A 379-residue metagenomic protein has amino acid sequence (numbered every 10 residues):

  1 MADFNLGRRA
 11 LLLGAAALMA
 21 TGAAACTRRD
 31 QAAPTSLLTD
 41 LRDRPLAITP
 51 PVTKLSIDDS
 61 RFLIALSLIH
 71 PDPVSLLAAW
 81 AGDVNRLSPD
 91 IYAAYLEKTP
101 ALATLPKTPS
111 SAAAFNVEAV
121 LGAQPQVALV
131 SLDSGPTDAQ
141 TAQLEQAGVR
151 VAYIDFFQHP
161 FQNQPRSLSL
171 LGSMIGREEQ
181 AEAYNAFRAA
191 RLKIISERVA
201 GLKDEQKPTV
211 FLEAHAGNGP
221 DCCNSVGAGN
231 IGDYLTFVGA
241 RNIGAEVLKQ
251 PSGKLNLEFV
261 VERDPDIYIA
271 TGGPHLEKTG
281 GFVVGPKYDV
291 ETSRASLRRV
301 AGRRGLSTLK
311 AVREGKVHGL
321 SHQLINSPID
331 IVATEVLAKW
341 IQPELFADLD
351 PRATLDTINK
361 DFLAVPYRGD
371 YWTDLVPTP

Functional and structural regions predicted by a protein language model:
A2-G7, L12-L18, G22-S67, E179-A214 (+1 more regions): Bacterial Sec-exported substrate-binding components of ABC uptake systems
L41, L105-N116, L248-N256: Short helix-initiation/N-cap motifs at beta->coil->alpha
S56-I57, A78-W80, V127-S131, A152-Y153 (+4 more regions): Structural recognition of the beta-strand scaffold that forms the well-ordered cores of secreted hydrolase catalytic
L63-G122, V127, S131-D133: A short, structured surface patch at a secondary-structure boundary
G82-D90, S111, S134-T141, I154-S167 (+2 more regions): Extracytoplasmic ligand-binding site segments that recognize negatively charged/polar headgroups
V117-V130, L257-G273: Proline-aspartate-enriched helix->loop->beta-strand connector
H159-S173, E182, A186, A190 (+1 more regions): Structured C-terminal subdomain patch of bacterial secreted/periplasmic proteins
N224-Q250: Alpha-helical, coiled-coil/dimerization segments enriched in small aliphatic residues
